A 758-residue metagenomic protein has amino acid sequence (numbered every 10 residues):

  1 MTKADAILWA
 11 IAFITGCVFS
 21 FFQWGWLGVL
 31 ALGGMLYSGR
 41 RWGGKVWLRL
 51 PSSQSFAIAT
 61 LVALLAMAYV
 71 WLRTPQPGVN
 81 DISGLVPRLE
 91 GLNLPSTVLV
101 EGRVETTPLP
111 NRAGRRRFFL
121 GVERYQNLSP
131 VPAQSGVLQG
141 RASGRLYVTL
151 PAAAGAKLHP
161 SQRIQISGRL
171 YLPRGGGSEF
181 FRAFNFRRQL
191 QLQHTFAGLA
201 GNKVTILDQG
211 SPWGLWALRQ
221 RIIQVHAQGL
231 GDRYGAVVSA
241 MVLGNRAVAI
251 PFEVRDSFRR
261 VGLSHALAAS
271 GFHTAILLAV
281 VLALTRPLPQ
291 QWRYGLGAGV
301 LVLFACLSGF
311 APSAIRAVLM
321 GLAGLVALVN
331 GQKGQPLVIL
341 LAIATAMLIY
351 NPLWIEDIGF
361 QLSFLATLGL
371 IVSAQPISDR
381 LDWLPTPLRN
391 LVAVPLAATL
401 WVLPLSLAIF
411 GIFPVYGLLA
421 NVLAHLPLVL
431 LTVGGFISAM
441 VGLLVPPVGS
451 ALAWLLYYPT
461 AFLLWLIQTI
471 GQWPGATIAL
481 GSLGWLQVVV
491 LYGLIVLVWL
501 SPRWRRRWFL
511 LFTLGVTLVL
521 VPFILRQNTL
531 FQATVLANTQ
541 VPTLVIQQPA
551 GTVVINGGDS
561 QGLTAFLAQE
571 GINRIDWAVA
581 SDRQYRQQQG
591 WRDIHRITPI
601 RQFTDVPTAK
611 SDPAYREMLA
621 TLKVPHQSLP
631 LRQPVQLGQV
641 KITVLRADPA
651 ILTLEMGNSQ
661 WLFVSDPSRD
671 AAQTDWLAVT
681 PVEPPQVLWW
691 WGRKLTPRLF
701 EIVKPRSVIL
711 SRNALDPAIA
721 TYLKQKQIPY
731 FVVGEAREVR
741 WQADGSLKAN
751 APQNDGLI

Functional and structural regions predicted by a protein language model:
M1-A6, S211-A217, L243-A247, S308-A314 (+5 more regions): Hydrophobic alpha-helical transmembrane segments
M1-R88, T97, R316, V687 (+2 more regions): N-terminal leader/targeting segments
M1-S20, A327, L428, V433-Q468: Hydrophobic alpha-helical segments
G16, G43-W47, P51, S55-A57 (+5 more regions): Hydrophobic alpha-helical transmembrane segments in multi-pass membrane proteins
G25-G34, L362-S363, N421-L426, G484-Q487: Alpha-helical transmembrane segments of polytopic membrane proteins
A63-H265, A565, V606-K610, Q627-P630 (+2 more regions): Membrane-interface helix/helix-cap signal primarily in integral membrane proteins
G155-A156, P160, S167-R169, G210-S211 (+2 more regions): Non-globular, low-confidence helical/coil segments that flank catalytic cores
G231-Y234, Q290-L296, P427: Membrane-interfacial loop-to-helix junctions in multi-pass transporters
